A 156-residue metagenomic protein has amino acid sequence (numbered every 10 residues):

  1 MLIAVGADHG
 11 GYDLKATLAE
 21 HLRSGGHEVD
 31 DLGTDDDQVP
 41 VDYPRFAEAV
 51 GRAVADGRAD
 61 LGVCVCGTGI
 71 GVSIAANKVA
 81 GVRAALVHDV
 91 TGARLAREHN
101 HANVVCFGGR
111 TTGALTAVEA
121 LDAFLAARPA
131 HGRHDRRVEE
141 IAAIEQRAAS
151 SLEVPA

Functional and structural regions predicted by a protein language model:
L2-G6, G10-G11, V90-A156: C-terminal binding/interaction regions
L2-I3, A59-G62, G81-R83: Short active-site oxyanion
A4-S24, E28-V29: Glycine-rich phosphate/diphosphate-binding loop of Rossmann-like nucleotide-binding domains
E28-V39: A short beta-strand-loop structural module common to alpha/beta enzyme folds
Y43-C64, T68: Short, structured active-site "lid" loops
C64-V65, I70-R110: Mid-chain, well-packed structural core segment of small domains
